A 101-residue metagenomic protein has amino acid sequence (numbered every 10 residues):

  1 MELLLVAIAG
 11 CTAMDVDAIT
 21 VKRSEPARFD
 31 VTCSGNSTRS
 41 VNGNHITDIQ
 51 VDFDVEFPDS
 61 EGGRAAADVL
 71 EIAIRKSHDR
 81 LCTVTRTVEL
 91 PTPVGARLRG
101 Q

Functional and structural regions predicted by a protein language model:
M1-V6, V16-Q101: Extended beta-strand/beta-hairpin segments
